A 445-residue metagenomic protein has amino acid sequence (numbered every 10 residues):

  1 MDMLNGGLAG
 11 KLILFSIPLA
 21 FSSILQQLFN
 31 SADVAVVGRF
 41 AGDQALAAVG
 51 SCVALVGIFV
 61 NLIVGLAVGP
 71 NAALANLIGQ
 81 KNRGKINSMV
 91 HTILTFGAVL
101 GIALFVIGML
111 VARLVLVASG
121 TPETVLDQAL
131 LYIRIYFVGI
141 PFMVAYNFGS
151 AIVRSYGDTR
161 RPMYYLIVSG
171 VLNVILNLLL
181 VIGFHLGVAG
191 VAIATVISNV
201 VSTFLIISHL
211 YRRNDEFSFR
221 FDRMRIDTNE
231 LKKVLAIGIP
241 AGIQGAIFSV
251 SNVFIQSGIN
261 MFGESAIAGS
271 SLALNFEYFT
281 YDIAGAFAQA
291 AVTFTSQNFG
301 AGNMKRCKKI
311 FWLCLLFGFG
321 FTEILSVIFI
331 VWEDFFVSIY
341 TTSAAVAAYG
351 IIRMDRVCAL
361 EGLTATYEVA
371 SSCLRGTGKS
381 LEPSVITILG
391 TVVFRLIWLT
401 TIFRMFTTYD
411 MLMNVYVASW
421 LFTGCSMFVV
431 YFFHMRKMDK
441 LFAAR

Functional and structural regions predicted by a protein language model:
M1-S16, L74-P141, G183-I239, T295-L360 (+1 more regions): Short alpha-helical transmembrane segments in multi-pass integral membrane proteins
N5, A9-L28, A32, L55-L62 (+8 more regions): Residue-level signal for short hydrophobic patches within transmembrane helices of multi-pass membrane transporters
L14-D33, I135, Y146, S169 (+4 more regions): Transmembrane helical elements of multi-pass membrane transporters/channels
L28-A47, L116-E123, L179-L186, A246-A273 (+4 more regions): Helix-terminus/linker motif at the lipid-water interface of multi-pass membrane proteins
A41-A54, A129, I133, A192 (+3 more regions): Small-residue hotspots at the loop-to-helix junctions and early N-terminal turns of transmembrane alpha-helices
L46-V106, M143-P162, G269-E333, T364-T387: Small-residue-rich hydrophobic transmembrane alpha-helices
I58-N61, N173-N177, T203-I207, F279-D282 (+3 more regions): Hydrophobic transmembrane alpha-helices of multi-pass small-molecule transporters
A67, Y136-R154, P162-N173, V191-I206 (+4 more regions): Short runs within selected transmembrane alpha-helices of multi-pass transporters and secretion channels
